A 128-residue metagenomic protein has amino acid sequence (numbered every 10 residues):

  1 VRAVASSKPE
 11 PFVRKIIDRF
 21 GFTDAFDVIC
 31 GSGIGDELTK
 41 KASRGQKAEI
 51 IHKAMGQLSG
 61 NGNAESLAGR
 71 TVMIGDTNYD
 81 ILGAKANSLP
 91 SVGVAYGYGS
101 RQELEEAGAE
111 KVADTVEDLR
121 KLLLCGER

Functional and structural regions predicted by a protein language model:
A3, E10-V72, N78-A86, R101: Substrate-recognition "cap/lid" segment bordering the active-site pocket of phosphatases
A3-A5, V92: Structural detector of well-ordered beta-strand residues that form the stable sheet scaffold of enzyme domains
S6, G31, C125-R128: N-terminal processing/targeting junctions
S7, G33, A95-G97, V116: Short secondary-structure boundary segments
G21-G31, E103-L123: Structural recognition of alpha->loop->beta junctions
N61, R120-R128: Generic C-terminal helix-cap and adjacent flexible tail
M73-A113: Acidic, Mg2+-coordinating phosphoryl-transfer loop and its flanking beta/alpha structural elements, shared across
